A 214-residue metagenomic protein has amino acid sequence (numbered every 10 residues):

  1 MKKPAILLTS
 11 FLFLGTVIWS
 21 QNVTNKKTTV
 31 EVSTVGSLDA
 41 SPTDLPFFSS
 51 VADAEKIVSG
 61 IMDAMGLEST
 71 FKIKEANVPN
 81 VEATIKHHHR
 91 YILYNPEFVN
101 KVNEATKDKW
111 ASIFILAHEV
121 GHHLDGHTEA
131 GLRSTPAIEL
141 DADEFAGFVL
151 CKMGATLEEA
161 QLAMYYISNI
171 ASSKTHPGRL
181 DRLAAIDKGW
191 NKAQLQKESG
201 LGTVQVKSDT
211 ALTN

Functional and structural regions predicted by a protein language model:
M1-V23: Bacterial Sec-dependent N-terminal signal peptides
L14-G15, A130-G131, C151: Hydrophobic alpha-helical membrane context
Q21-Y91, N95-K107, R133, L140 (+1 more regions): C-terminal capping/extension segments of zinc metalloprotease domains
D108-G121: Short alpha-helix carrying the canonical HExxH Zn2+-binding catalytic motif
V120-G121, D125, L150-C151: Short amphipathic alpha-helical signal-transduction/dimerization elements
G126-E144: Post-HEXXH active-site segment of zinc metalloproteases
